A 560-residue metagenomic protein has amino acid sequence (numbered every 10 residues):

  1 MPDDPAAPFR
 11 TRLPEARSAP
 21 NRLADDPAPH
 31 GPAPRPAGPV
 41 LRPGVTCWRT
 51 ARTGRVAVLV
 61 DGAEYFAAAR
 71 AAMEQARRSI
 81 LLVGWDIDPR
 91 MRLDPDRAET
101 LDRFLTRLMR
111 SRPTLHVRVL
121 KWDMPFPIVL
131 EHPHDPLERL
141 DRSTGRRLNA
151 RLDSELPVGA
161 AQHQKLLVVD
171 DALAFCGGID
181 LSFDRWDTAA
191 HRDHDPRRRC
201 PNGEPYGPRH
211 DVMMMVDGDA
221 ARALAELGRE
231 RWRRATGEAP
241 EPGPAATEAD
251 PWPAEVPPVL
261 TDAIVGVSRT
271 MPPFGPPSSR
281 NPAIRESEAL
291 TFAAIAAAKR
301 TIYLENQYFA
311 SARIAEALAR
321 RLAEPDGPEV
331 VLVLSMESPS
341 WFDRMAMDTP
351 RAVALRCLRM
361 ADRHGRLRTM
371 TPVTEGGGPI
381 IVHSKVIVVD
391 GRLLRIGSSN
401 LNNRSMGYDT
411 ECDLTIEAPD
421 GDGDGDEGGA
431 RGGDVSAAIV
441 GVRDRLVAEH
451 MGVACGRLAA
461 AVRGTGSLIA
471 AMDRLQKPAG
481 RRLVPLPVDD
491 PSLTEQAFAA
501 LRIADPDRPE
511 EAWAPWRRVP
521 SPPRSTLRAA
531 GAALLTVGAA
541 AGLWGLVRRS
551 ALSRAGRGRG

Functional and structural regions predicted by a protein language model:
P2-G560: Charged, low-complexity intrinsically disordered terminal segments
